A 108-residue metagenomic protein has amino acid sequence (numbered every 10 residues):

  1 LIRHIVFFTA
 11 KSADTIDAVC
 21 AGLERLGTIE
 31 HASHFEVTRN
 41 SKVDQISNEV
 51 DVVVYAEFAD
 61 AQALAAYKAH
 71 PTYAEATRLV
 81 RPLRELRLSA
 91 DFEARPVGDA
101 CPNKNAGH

Functional and structural regions predicted by a protein language model:
L1-V52, A59-A69, F92-H108: Short S/T/G/P-rich N-terminal loop/turn motif that feeds into the first structured element of a domain
K68, T77-V80: Short, flexible helix/strand-to-coil boundary loops that buttress conserved ligand/catalytic motifs in alpha/beta
